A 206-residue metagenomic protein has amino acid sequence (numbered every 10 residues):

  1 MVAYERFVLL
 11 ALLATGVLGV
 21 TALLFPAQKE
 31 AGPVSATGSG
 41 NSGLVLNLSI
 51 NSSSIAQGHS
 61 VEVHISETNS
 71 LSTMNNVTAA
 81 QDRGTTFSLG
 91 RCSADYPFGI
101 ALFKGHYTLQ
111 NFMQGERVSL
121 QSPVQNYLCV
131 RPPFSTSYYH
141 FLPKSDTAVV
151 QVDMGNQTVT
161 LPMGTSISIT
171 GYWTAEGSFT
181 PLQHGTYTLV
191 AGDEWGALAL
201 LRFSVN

Functional and structural regions predicted by a protein language model:
M1-A36: Secretory targeting signatures
K29-S49: N-terminal, intrinsically disordered, polar/charged segments of Gram-positive cell-envelope systems that serve as
I50-A56: Short beta-strand segments of immunoglobulin-like
Q57, M74-V77: Short, solvent-exposed loop/turn elements at domain surfaces
H59-V63: Structural beta-strand segments of beta-rich domains
E67-T73: Asparagine-centered strand-capping/turn motif at beta-strand->loop junctions
M74, S88-N206: Extended, well-structured beta-strand/loop surface patches that form recognition or cofactor-anchoring regions within
T78-G84: Short Gly/aromatic-enriched secondary-structure transition segments
